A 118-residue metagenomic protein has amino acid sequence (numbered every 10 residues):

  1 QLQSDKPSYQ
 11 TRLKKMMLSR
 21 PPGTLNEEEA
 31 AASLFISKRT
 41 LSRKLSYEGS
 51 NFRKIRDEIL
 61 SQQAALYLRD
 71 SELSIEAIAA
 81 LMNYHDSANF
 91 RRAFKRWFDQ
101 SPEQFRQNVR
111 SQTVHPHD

Functional and structural regions predicted by a protein language model:
Q1-Q112, H117-D118: Extended mid-to-C-terminal alpha-helical interaction segments
